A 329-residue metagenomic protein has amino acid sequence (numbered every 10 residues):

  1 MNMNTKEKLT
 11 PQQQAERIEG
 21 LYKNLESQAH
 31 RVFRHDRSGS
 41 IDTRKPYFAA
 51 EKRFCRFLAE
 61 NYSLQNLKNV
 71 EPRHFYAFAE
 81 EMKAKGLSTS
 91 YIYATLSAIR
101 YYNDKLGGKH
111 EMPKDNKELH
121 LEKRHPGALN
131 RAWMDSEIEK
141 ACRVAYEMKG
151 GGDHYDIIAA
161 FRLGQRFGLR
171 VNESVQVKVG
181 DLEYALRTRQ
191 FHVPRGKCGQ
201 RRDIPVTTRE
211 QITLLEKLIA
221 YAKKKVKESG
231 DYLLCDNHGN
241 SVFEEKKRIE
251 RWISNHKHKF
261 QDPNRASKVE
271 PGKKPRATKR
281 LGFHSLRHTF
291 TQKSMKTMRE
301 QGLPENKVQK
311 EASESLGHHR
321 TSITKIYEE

Functional and structural regions predicted by a protein language model:
M1-S38: N-terminal DNA-binding module of tyrosine recombinases/phage integrases
Q28-A128: N-terminal core-binding DNA-recognition domain of tyrosine recombinases/integrases
Y47, I138, H154-I158, K246 (+1 more regions): Short, leucine-enriched amphipathic alpha-helices that occur as contiguous helical runs
R124-C142, C198-E210, V226-D231: DNA breakage-rejoining catalytic core of tyrosine-based enzymes
K140-F167, V171: Basic, Lys/Arg- and aromatic-enriched nucleic-acid-binding interface segment
R162, S285-S322: C-terminal catalytic core of tyrosine-transesterase DNA break-rejoin enzymes
Q176-L215: Conserved tyrosine-mediated DNA breakage-rejoining catalytic core shared by Y-recombinases
R209-F290: Active-site/catalytic core of tyrosine-dependent DNA strand-transfer enzymes
